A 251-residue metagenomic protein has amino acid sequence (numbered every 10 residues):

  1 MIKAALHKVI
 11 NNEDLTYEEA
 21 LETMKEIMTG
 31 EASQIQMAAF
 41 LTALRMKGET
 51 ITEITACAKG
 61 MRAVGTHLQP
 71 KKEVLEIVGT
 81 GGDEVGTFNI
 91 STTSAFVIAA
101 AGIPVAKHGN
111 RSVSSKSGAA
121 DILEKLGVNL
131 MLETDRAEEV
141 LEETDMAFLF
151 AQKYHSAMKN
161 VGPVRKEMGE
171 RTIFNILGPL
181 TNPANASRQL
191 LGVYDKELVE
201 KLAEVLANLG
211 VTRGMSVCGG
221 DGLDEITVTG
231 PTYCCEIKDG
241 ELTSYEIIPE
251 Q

Functional and structural regions predicted by a protein language model:
M1, D14-E22, E31-A39, E49-A56 (+11 more regions): Conserved active-site and cofactor/substrate-binding residues in soluble primary-metabolism enzymes
M1-G86, A101, V105: Acidic, glycine/proline-rich low-complexity segments that act as flexible tails and inter-domain linkers
K8, A63-T66, T87, G102 (+2 more regions): Glycine-rich anion-binding loops and their surrounding alpha/beta cores
N11, T29, K47, V78-G81 (+6 more regions): Short glycine-rich loop/turn motifs that provide flexible caps or phosphate-binding loops at active sites
D14, D83-E84, R111, A120 (+2 more regions): Gly/Ser/Thr-rich beta-alpha loop segments that engage phosphate groups in nucleotides
L41, F88-T144: A glycine-rich phosphate/pyrophosphate-binding beta-strand-loop-alpha-helix module
G79-E84, G109-S115, Y154, G220-D221: Acidic, glycine-rich active-site loops and adjacent beta-strand->loop/helix elements that engage anionic groups
